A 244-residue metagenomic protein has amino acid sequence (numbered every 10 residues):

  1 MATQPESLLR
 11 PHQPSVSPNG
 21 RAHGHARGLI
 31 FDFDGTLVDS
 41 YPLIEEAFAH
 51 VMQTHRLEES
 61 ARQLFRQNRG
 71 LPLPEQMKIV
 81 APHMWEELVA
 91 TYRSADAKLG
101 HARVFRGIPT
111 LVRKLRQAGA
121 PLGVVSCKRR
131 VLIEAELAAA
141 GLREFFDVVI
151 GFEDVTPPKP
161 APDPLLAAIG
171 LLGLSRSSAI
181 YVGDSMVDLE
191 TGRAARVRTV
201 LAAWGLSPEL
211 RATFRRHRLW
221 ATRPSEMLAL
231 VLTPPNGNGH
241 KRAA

Functional and structural regions predicted by a protein language model:
M1-R27, R130, E134-A244: Asp-based, Mg2+/Mn2+-dependent phosphohydrolase catalytic module
L9-H12, N19, H23-A118: N-terminal helical cap/lid subdomain that shapes the substrate entry/recognition surface in HAD-like hydrolases
T36, S126-K128: Conserved phosphate-coupling serine/threonine residues in phosphotransfer and NTP-handling enzymes
P42, S126, A135: Conserved catalytic-core motifs of eukaryotic protein kinase domains, centered on the activation segment
K98-A102, C127, P157: Short, flexible loop segments at the rims of nucleotide/cofactor-binding pockets, characterized by
G119-A120, V197: Short phosphate-binding/catalytic loops that engage adenosine nucleotides
